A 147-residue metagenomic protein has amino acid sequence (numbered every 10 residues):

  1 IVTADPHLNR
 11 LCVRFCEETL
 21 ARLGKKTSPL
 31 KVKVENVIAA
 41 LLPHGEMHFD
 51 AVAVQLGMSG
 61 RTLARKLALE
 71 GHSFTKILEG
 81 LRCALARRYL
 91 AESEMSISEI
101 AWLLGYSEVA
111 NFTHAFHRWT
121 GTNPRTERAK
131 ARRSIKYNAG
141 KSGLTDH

Functional and structural regions predicted by a protein language model:
I1-N138, H147: Extended mid-to-C-terminal alpha-helical interaction segments
